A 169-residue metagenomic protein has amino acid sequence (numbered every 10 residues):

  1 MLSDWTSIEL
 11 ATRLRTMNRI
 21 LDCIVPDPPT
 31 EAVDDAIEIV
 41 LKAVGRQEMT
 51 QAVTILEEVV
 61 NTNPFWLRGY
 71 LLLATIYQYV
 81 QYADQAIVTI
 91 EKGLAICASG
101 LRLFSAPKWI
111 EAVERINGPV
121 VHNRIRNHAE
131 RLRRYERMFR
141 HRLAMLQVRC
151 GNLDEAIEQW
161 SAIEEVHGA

Functional and structural regions predicted by a protein language model:
N18-D35, I125-E136: TPR-adjacent "capping" and linker segments in tetratricopeptide-repeat scaffold/adaptor proteins
